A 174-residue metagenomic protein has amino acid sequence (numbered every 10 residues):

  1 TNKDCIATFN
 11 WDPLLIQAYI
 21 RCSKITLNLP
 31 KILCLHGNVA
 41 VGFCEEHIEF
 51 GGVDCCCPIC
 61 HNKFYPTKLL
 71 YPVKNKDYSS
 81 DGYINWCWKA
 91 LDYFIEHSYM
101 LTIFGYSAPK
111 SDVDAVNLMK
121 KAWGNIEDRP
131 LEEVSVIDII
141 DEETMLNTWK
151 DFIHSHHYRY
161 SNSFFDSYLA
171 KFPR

Functional and structural regions predicted by a protein language model:
T1-R174: Conserved catalytic alpha/beta core of Sir2/sirtuin-type deacylases, generalized to analogous enzyme cores that bind
